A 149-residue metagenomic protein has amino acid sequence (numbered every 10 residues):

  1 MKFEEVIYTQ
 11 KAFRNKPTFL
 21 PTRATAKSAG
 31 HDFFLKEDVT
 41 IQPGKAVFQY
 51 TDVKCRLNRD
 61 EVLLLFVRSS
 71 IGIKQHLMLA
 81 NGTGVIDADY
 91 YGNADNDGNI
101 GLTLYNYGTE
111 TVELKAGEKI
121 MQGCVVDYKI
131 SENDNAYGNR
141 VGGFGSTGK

Functional and structural regions predicted by a protein language model:
M1-K149: DUTPase catalytic domain/fold
